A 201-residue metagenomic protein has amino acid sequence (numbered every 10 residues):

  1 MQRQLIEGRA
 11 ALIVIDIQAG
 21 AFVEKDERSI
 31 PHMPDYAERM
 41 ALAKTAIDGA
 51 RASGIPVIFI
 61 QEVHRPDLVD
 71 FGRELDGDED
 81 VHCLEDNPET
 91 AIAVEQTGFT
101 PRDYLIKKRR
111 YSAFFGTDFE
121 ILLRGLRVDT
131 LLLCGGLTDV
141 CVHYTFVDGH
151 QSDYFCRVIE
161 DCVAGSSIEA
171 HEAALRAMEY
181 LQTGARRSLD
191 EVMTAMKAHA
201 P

Functional and structural regions predicted by a protein language model:
M1-A11, D48-S53, G77-P201: Active-site-adjacent betaalpha module
A11-A21: Acidic-leg catalytic submotif of subtilisin-like serine proteases
I15, I55-E62: Short beta-strand segments at enzyme active-site cores
D16-Q18, V63-H64, P88, Y111-S112: Short glycine-enriched loops at secondary-structure junctions
G20-K25, D67-V69: Short acidic/His/Gly/Ser-rich catalytic and metal-binding motifs that mark active-site loops of diverse hydrolases
E27-Y36, D76-H82: Short glycine-enriched, charge-decorated loop/helix-capping segments at active-site entrances that position
E38-P56: A short, N-terminal amphipathic alpha-helix
R65-L75: Acidic, proline/glycine-rich short linear motifs
